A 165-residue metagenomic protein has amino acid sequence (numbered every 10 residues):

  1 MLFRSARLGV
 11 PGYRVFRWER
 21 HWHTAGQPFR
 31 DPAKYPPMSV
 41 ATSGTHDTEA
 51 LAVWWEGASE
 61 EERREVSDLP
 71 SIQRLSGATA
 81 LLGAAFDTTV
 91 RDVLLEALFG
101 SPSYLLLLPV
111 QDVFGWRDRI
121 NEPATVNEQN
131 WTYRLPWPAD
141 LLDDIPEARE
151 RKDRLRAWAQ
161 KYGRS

Functional and structural regions predicted by a protein language model:
M1-L2: Short, small-residue-biased leader/transition segments that mark boundaries at the very start of proteins
A6-G12, P36: Glycine-enriched alpha-helix->loop->beta-strand junction motifs that scaffold or abut catalytic
V10-W22: Acidic, His- and aromatic-enriched active-site or binding-groove loops in soluble protein domains that engage sugars
Y13-F16, V40-G44, L106-L108: Hydrophobic faces of well-ordered beta-strands that scaffold small-molecule active sites in alpha/beta enzyme cores
R20-H23, D47-E49, Y104, Q111-G115 (+1 more regions): Short, solvent-exposed loop/turn segments at secondary-structure junctions
H23-R30, A52: Short, charged, surface-exposed secondary-structure boundary motifs
H46, W131: Conserved, mostly hydrophobic/aromatic
L69-L108, F114: A glycine-rich beta-turn/hairpin centered on an aromatic-Pro dipeptide
